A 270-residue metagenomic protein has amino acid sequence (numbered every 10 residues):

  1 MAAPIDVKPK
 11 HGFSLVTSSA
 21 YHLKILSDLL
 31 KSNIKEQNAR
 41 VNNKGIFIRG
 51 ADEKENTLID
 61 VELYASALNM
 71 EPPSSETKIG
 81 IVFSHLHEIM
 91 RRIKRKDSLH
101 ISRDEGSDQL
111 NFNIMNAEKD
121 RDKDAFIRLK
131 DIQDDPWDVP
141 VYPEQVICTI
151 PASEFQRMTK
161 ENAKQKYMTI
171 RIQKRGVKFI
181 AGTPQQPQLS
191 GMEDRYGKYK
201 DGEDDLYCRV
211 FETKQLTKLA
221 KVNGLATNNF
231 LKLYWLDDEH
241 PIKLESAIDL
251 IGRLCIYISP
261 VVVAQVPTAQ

Functional and structural regions predicted by a protein language model:
M1-K31, E36-K164, T169-Q270: DNA polymerase sliding clamps and clamp-related checkpoint/processivity subunits
